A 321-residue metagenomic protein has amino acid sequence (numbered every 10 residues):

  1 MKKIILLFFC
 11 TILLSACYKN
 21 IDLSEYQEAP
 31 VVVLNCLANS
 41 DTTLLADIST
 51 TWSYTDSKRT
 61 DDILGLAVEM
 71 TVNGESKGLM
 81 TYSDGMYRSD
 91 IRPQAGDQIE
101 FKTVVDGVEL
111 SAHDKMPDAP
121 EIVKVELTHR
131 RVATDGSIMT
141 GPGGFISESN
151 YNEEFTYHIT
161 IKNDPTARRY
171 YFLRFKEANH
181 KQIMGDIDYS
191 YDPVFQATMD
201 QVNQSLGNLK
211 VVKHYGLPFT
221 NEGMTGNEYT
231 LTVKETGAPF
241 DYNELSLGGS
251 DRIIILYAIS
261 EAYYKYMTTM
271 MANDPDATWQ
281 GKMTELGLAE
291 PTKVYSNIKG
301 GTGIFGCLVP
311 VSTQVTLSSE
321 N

Functional and structural regions predicted by a protein language model:
M1-E25: Bacterial Sec-dependent N-terminal signal peptides
Y18-A67, T71-N321: A sequence/structural signal for flexible, mid-protein segments enriched in small/helix-disrupting residues
